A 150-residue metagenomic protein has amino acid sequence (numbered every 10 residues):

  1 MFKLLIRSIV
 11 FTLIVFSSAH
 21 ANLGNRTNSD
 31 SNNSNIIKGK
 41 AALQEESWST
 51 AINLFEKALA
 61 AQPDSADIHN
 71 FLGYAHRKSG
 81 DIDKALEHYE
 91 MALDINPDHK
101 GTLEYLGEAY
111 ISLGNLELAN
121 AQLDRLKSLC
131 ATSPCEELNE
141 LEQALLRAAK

Functional and structural regions predicted by a protein language model:
L23-N32, N120-K150: Terminal, low-structured helical/coil segments at or just beyond the last alpha-helical repeat
K57-A58, M91-A92, R125-L126: Canonical positions in the second alpha-helix
